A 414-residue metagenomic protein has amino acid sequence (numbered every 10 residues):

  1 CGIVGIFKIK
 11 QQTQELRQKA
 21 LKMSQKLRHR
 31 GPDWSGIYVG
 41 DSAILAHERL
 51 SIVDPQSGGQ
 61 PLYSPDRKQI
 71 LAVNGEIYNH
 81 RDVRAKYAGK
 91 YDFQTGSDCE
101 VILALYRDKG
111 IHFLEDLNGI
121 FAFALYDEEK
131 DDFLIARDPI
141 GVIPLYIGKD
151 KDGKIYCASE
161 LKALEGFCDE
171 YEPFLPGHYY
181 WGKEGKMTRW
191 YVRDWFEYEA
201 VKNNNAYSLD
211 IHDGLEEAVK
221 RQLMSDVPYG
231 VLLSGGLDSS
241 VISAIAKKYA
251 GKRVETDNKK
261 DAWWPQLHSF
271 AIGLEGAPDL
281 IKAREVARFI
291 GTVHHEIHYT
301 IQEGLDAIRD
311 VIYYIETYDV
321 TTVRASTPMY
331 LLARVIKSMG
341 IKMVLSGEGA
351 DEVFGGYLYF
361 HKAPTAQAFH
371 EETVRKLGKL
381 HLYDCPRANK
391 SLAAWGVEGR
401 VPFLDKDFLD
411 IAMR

Functional and structural regions predicted by a protein language model:
C1-T317: Cysteine-centered catalytic environments shared across enzyme families
K8-Q11, I120, S326, K376 (+1 more regions): Short, motif-level signal for alpha-helix interfacial/capping segments enriched in acidic residues and aromatics/proline
Y91, I341-R414: Mid-to-C-terminal catalytic subdomains of enzymes that bind/position adenosyl phosphate moieties or nucleic-acid
D98-V101, P328, L404, F408: Catalytic-loop motifs flanking and including active-site residues across diverse enzymes
D131-D132, G340-K342: Secondary-structure transition into beta-strands, especially the periplasmic turns and strand N-termini that construct
N203-Y207, I211, V320, R324 (+2 more regions): Conserved acidic
I336: Hydrophobic pocket-lining residues that define ligand/cofactor binding sites across diverse proteins
